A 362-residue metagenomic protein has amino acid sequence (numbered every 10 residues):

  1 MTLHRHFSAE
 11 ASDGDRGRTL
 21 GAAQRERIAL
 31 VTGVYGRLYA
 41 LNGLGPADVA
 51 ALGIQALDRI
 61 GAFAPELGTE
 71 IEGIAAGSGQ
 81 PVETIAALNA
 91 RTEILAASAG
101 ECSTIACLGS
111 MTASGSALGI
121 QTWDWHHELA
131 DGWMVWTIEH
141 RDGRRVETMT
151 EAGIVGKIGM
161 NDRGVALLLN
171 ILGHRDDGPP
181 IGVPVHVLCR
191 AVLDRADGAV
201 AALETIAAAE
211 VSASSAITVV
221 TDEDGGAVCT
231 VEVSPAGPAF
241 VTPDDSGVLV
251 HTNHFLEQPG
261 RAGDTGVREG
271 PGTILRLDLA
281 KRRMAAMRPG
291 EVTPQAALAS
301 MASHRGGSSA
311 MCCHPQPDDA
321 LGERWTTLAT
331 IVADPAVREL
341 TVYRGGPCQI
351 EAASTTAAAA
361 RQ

Functional and structural regions predicted by a protein language model:
M1-E101, D194-V228, P235-A236, P243-Q362: C-terminus-biased signal that marks the final domain/tail of proteins
A90-P179, V183, V187-L188, L328-I331 (+2 more regions): Internal mixed beta-strand/loop scaffold within catalytic domains of large alpha/beta enzymes
L188-D194: Short, well-ordered beta-strand elements within core beta-sheets of diverse protein domains
